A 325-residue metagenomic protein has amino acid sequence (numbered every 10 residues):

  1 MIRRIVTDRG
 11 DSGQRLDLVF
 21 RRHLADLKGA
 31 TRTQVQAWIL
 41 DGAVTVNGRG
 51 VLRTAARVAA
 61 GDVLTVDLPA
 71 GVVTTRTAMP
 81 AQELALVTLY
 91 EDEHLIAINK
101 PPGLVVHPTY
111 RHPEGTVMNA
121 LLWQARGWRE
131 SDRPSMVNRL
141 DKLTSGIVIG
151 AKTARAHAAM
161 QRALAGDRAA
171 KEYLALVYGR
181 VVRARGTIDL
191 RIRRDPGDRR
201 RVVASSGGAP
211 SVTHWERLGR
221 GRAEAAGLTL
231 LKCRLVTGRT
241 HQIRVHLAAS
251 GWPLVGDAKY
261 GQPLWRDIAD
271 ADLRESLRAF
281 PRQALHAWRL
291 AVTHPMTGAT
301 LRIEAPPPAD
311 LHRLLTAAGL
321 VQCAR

Functional and structural regions predicted by a protein language model:
M1-R199, R222-E224, P306-R325: RNA pseudouridine synthases
D62-V63, R239, A299: Structural motif
M79-E83, A204-T213, A284-L285: Short coil-to-beta-strand transition motifs
P113-L121, K152-A154, R194, A225-V292 (+1 more regions): Pseudouridine synthase
N138-R139, V203-G207, A279-R282: Short Gly/Pro-enriched turn/cap motifs at secondary-structure boundaries
